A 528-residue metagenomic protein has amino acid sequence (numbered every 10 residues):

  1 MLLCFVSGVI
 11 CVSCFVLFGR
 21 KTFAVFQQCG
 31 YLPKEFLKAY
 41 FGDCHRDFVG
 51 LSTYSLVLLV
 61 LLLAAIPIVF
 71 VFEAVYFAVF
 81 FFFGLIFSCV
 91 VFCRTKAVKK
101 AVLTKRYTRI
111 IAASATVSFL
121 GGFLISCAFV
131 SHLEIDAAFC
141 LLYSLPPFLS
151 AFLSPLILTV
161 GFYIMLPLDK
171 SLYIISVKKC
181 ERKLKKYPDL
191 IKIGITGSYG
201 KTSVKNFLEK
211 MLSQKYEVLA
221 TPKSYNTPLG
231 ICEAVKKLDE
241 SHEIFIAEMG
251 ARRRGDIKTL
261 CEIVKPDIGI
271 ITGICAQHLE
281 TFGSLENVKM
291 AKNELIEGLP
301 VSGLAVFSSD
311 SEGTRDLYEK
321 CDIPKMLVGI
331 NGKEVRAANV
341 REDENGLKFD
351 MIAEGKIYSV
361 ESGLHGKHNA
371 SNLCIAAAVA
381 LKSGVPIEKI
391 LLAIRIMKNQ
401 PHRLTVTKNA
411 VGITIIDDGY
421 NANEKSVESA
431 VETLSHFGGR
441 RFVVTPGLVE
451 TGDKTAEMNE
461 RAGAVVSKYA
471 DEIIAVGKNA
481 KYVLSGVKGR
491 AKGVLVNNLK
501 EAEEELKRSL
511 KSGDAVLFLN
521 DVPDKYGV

Functional and structural regions predicted by a protein language model:
M1-L168, A378-E388, L392-H402, V406-V528: ATP-dependent carboxylate-amine ligase
I66, F77, T104, S114-C140 (+6 more regions): Extended acidic/charged loop-beta regions that coordinate divalent cations and stabilize anionic phosphate/carboxylate
I175-K186, T405, E504: A short, basic/flexible loop-to-alpha-helix module at the beginning of a structural domain
C180-S224, L519: Walker A (P-loop) phosphate-binding motif
L190, K215-Y216, H242, P266 (+5 more regions): Short, well-ordered alpha-helix to beta-strand connector turns
G194, L219-T221, I244-E248, A305-V306 (+1 more regions): Short catalytic-loop micro-motif centered on adjacent basic/acidic residues
Q214-E240: Conserved substrate/cofactor phosphate-moiety recognition/catalytic segment in nucleotide-dependent phosphotransferases
I271-T414, G439-R440, E460, A464-E472 (+2 more regions): Acidic, Mg2+-coordinating active-site environments of NTP-dependent enzymes
